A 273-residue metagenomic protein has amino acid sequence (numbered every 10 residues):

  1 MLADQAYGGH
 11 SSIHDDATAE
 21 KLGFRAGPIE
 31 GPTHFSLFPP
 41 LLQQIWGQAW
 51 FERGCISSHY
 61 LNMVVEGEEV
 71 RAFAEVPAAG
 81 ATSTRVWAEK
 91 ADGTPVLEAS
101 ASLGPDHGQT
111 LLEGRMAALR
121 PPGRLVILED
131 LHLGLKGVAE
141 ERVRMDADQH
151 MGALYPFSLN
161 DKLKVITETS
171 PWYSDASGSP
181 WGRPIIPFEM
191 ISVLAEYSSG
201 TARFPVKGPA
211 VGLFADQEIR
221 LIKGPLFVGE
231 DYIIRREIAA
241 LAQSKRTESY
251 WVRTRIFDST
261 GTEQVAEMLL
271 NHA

Functional and structural regions predicted by a protein language model:
M1, V65-E66, R71-G137, K223-A273: HotDog/MaoC-like acyl-thioester-processing domains
M1-E52, D106-D216: Hot-dog-fold acyl-thioester-processing enzymes
T33-V76, G80-S83, E189-I238, A266-M268: Hydrophobic beta-strand-centered segment that forms part of the acyl-chain substrate-binding groove
